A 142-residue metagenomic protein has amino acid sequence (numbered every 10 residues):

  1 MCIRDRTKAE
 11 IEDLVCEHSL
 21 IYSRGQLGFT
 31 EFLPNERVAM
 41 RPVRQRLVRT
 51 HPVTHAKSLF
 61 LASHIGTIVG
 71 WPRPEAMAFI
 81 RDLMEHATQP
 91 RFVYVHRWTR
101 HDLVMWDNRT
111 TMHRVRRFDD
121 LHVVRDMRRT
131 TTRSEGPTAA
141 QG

Functional and structural regions predicted by a protein language model:
I3-L103, N108-G142: Non-heme Fe(II) oxygenase catalytic core, chiefly the N-lobe of the double-stranded beta-helix
